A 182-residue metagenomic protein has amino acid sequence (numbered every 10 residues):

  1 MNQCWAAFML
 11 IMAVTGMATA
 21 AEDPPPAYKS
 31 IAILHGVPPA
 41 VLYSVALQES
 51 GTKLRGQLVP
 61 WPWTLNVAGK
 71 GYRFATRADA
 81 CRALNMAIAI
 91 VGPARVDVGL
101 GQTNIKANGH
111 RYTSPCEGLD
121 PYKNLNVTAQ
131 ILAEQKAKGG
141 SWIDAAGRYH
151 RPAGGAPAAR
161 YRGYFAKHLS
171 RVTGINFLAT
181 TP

Functional and structural regions predicted by a protein language model:
N2-I11: Sec-dependent signal peptide recognition, specifically the positively charged N-region followed immediately by
A13-M17: N-terminal signal peptide c-region/cleavage motif recognized by signal peptidases
A21-P182: Catalytic glycan-binding domains that act on GlcNAc-containing polysaccharides
